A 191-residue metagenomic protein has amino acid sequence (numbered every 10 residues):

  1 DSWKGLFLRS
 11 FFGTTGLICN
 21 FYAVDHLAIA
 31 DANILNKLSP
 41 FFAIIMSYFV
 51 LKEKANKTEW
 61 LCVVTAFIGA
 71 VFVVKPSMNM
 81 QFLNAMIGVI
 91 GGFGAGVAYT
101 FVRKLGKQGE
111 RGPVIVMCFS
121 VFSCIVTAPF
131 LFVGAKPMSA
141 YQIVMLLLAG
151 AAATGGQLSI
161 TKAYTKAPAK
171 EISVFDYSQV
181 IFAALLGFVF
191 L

Functional and structural regions predicted by a protein language model:
D1, F41-K57, V97-G109, L158-P168: C-terminal ends of transmembrane helices
D1-C19, L83-G91, P137-G155: Loop-to-transmembrane-helix transition segments
S10-I18, P40-I45, A70-V71, G96 (+4 more regions): Hydrophobic/small/kink-forming positions within alpha-helical transmembrane segments of polytopic membrane proteins
I18-H26, V71-S77, Q81, S123-M138 (+1 more regions): Hydrophobic alpha-helical transmembrane segments in multi-pass integral membrane proteins
Y22, P40-L61, I181-L191: C-terminal transmembrane-helix exit sites in multi-pass transporters
N33-L38, G109-V121, Q157-F188: Helix-helix packing/entry segments at the starts of transmembrane helices
T58-K75: Hydrophobic transmembrane alpha-helices of multi-pass small-molecule transport proteins
S77-M138: Transmembrane alpha-helical segments that form core, pore/gating elements of small-molecule transporters/exporters
